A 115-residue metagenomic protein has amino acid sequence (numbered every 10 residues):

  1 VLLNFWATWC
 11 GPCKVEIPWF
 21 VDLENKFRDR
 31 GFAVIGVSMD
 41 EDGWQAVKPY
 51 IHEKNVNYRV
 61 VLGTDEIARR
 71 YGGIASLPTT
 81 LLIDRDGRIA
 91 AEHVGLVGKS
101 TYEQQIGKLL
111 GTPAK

Functional and structural regions predicted by a protein language model:
V1, G31-A33, R59, T79: Structural signature of beta-strand start/N-cap positions in the alpha/beta core of ABC transporter nucleotide-binding
V1, V21-D22, R85, S100-K115: Proteins that catalyze or organize thiol-disulfide redox chemistry and the adjacent proteostasis machinery handling
V1-G11: Short active-site neighborhood of thiol/selenol oxidoreductases, capturing the structured segment around
L2-N4, G36-S38, L81-L82: Hydrophobic beta-strand core positions in alpha/beta domains
T8, D42, R88: Conserved Rossmann-like nucleotide-cofactor binding loop
W9, G36, E92: Second-shell loop/turn segments in exported
K14-K54, G63-R70: Structural microenvironment flanking redox-active thiols in thiol-disulfide oxidoreductases
P49-N57, L62-G107: Thiol/disulfide oxidoreductase modules built on the thioredoxin-like
